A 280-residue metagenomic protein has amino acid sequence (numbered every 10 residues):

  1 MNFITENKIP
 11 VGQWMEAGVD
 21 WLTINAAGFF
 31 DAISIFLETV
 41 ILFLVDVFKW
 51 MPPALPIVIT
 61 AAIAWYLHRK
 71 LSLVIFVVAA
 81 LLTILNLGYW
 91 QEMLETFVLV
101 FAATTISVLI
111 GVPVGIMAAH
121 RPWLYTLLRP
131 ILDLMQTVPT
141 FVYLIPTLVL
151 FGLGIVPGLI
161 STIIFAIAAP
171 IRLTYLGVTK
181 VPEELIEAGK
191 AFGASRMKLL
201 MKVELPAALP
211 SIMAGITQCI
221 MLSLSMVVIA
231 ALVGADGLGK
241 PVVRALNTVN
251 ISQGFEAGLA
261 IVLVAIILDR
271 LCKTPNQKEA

Functional and structural regions predicted by a protein language model:
M1-V98, T105, K278-A280: N-terminal, non-cleaved signal-anchor transmembrane helix
E38-K49, W90-A102, Y125-L128, L132-M135 (+5 more regions): Alpha-helical membrane-interface segments at transmembrane helix boundaries
A62-Y66, I84-Q91, A103-L132: Transmembrane-helix boundary motif in ABC transporter permease subunits
V74, E92-T96, I116, T126-P130 (+7 more regions): Membrane-spanning helices that line or support transport/gating and their immediate boundary helices in channels
A102, S107-I110, A119, L132-A166: Generic hydrophobic transmembrane alpha-helix motif, especially the helices
V149, V178, S223-V264, N276-A280: Glycine-rich helix-loop "coupling/hinge" segments at transmembrane-helix boundaries in multipass transporters
I160, I164, R196-A230, S252 (+3 more regions): Transmembrane alpha-helices
P170-G215, V242: Short cytoplasmic-facing helical segments at TM-TM junctions of multi-pass membrane proteins
